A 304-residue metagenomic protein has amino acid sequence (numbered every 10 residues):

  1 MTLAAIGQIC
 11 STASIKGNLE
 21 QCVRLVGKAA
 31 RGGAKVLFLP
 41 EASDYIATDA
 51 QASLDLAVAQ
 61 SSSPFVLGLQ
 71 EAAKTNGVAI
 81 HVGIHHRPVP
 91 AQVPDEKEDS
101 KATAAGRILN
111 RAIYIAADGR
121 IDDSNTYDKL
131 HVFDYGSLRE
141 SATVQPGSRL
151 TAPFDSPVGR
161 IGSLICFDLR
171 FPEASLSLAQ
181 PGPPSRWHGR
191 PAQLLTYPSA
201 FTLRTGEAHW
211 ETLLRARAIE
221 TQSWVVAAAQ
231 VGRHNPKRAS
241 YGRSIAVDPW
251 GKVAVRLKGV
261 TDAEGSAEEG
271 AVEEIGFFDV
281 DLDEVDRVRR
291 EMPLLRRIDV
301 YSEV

Functional and structural regions predicted by a protein language model:
M1-A5: Extreme N-terminal starter segment of soluble prokaryotic enzymes
Q8-I15: Short polar catalytic/cofactor-binding loops
I15, R24-R120, L203-A216, E220-S223: Cys-nucleophile CN-hydrolase/nitrilase-fold catalytic domain and related Cys-dependent amidase chemistry that acts on
V58-Q60, E71, P88-R190, P198 (+3 more regions): Active-site catalytic loop in hydrolytic enzyme cores
V82-I84, N110-Y114, A152-F154, S244-A246 (+1 more regions): Short beta-strand scaffold segments in enzyme catalytic cores
W224, Q230-V304: C-terminal beta-strand edge segments of enzyme domains
